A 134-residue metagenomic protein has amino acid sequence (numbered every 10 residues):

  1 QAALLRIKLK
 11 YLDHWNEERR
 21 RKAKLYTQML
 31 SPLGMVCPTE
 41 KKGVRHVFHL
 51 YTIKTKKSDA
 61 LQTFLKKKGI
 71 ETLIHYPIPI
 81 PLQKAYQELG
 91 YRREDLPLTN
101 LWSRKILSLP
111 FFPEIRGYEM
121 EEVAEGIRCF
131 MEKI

Functional and structural regions predicted by a protein language model:
Q1-I134: PLP-dependent aminotransferase class I/II
